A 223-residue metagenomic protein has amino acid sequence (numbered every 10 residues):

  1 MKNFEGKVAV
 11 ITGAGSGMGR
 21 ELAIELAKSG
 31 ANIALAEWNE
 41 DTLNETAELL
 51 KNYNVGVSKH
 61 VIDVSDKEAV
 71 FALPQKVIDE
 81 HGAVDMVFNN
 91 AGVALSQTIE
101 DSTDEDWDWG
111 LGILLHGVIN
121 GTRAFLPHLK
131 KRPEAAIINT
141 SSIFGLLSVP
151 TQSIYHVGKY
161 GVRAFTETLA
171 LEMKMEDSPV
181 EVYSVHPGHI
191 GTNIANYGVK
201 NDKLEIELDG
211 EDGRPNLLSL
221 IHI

Functional and structural regions predicted by a protein language model:
V8, G15-G17: Conserved glycine-rich cofactor-binding loop
S29-E45: Conserved glycine-rich Rossmann-like NAD(P)H-binding loop of the short-chain dehydrogenase/reductase
E40-D41, V61-A72, D104: The beta1-alpha1 cofactor-binding region of Rossmann-like NAD(H)/NADP(H)-dependent oxidoreductases
T98-I99, T103-L111: Substrate-binding pocket helix/loop in short-chain dehydrogenase/reductase
T122, G158: Active-site helix of classical SDR
S142: Residue(s) in the substrate-gating loop at a strand-loop-helix junction that position the organic substrate next
M175-I221: SDR active-site lid
